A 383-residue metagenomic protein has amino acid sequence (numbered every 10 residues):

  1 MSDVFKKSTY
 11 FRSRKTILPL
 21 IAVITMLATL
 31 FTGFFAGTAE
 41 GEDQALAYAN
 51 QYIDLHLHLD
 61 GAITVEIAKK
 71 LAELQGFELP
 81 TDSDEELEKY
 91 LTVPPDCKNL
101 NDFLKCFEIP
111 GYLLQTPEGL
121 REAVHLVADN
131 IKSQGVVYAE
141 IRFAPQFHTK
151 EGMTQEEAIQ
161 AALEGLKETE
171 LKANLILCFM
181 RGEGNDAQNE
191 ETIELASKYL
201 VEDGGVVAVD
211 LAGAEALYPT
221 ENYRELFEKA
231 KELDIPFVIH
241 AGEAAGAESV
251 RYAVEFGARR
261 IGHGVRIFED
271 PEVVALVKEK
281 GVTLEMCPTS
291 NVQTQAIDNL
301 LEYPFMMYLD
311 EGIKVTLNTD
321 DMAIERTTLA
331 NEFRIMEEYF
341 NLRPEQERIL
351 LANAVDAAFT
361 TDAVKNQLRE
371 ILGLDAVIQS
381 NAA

Functional and structural regions predicted by a protein language model:
M1-S13: N-terminal secretory signal peptides that target proteins for export/translocation
T16-P19: Short, hydrophobic alpha-helical membrane anchors of single-pass surface/secreted proteins
A22-L30: Hydrophobic core
F31-D43: Sec-dependent signal peptide cleavage junction
E42-I235, A244-S249, E255, R260 (+2 more regions): Metal-cofactor-binding active-site regions of metalloenzymes
F237-I239: Conserved hydrophobic beta-strand within the GNAT/NAT acetyltransferase core sheet that lines the active-site cleft
